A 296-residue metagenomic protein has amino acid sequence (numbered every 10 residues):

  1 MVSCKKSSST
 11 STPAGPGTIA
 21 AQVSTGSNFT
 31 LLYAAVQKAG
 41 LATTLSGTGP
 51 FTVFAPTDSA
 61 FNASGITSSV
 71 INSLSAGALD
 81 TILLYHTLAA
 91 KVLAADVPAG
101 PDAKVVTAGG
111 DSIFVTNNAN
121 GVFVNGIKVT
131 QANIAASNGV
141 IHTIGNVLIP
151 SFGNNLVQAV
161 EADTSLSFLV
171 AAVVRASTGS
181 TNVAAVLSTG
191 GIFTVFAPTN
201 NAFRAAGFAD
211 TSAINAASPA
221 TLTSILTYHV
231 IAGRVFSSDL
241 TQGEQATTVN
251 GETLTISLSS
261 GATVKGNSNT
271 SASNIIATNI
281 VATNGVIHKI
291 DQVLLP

Functional and structural regions predicted by a protein language model:
V2-P296: Mature, structured domains of secreted/extracytosolic soluble proteins
